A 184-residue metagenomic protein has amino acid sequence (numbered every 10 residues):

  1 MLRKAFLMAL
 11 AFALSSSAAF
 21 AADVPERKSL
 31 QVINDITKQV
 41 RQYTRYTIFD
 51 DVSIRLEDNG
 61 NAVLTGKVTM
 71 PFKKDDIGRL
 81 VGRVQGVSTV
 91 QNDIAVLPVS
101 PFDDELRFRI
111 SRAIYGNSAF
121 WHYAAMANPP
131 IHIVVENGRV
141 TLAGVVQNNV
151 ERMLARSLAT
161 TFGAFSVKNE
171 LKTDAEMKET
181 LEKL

Functional and structural regions predicted by a protein language model:
L2-M8, L14-L184: N-terminal targeting leaders
